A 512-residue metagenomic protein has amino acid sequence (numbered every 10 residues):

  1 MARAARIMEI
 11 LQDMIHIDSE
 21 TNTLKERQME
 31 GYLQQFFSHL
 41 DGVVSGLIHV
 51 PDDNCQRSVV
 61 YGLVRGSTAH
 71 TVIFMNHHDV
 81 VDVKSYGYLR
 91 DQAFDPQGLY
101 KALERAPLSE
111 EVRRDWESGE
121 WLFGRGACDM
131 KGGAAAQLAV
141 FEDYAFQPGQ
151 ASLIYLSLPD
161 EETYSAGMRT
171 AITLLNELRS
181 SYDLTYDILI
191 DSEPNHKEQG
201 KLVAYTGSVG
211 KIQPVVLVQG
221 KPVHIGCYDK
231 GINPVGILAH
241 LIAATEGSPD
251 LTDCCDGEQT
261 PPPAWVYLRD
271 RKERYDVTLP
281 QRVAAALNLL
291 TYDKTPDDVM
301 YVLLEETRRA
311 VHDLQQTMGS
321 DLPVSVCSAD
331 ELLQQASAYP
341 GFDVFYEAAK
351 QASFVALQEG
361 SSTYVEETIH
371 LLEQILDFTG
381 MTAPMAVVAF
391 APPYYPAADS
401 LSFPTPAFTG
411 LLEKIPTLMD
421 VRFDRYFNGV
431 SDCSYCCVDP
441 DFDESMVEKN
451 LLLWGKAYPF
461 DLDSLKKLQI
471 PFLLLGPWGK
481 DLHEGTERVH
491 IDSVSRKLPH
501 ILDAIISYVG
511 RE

Functional and structural regions predicted by a protein language model:
M1-R125, F146-A151: Acidic/His- and Gly-rich active-site-bordering loop/insert found across diverse amide/peptide-bond hydrolases
L24, L122-A135, D229-V235, I491-D492 (+1 more regions): Short, conserved micro-motifs enriched in small and acidic residues
M29-E30, P323-E512: An extended, acidic, His-containing surface patch that forms the Zn2+-binding/catalytic region of metallohydrolases
V80, V216-V223, T291-D293, F472-E484: A glycine-centered beta->alpha junction motif in the catalytic cores of kinase/phosphotransferase enzymes
W121-G207: Acidic/histidine-rich catalytic neighborhood of metal-dependent amide-processing enzymes
L138-F146, H240-G247, D503-S507: Short glycine/serine- and small hydrophobic-enriched flexible loop segments
F146-P148, Y205-K211, Y275-Q281, F378-M381 (+1 more regions): Short glycine/proline-enriched loop/turn "hinge" motifs that connect secondary-structure elements and lie
E177-H370: Midchain, well-structured core segments that form catalytic/ion-binding scaffolds
